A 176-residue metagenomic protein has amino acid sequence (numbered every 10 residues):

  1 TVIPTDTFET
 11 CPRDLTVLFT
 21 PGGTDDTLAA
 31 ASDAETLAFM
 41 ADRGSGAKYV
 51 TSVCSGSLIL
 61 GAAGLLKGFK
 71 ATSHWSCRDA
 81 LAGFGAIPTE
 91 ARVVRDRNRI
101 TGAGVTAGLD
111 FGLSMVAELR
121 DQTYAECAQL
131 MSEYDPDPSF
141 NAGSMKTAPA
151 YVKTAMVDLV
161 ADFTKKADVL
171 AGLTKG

Functional and structural regions predicted by a protein language model:
T1-V50, L58-G61, R78-A80, P88 (+1 more regions): Extended, subdomain-level signal for the structured scaffold at the beginning of enzyme domains
C11, R92-V93, G108: Solvent-exposed alpha-helices and their adjacent loops that cap or buttress functional pockets in soluble metabolic
V50-T51, T72, T89, I100: Structural detector of well-ordered beta-strand residues that form the stable sheet scaffold of enzyme domains
L66-V93: A conserved active-site-flanking secondary-structure segment within enzyme catalytic domains
W75, T106-D110, Q122: A structural signal for well-ordered alpha-helical segments within the folded catalytic domains of diverse enzymes
E90-A103, E133-Y134, N141: Conserved Rossmann-fold dehydrogenase catalytic segment
I100-L113, A117: Active-site-proximal catalytic alpha-helix in oxidoreductases
